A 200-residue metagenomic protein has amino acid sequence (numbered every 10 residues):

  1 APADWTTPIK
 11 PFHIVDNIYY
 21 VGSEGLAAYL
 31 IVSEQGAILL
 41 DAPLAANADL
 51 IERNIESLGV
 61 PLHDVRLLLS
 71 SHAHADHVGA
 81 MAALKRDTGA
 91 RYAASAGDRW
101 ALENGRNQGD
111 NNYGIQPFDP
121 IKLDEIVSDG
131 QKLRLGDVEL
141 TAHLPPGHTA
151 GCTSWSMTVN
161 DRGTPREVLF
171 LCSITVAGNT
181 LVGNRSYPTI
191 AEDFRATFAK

Functional and structural regions predicted by a protein language model:
A1-K10, Q108-N112: Short, basic/low-complexity N-terminal boundary segments at the transition from targeting/disordered tails
D4-L58, L62, W155-V176: Conserved beta-strand hairpin/beta-sheet module of binuclear metal-dependent hydrolase folds, prominently
D4-W5, G22-E24, P117-D119, D124-I126 (+1 more regions): Short solvent-exposed loop/turn micro-motifs enriched in small/polar/acidic residues
N17, I31, D41, I51 (+7 more regions): Divalent metal-coordination and catalytic microenvironments
I18, A46-D49, E56-K132, N160: Active-site HxH/HxHxD metal-binding segment of metal-dependent hydrolases
Y20, L30-V32, I38-L40, R66-S70 (+5 more regions): Structural recognition of the beta-strand scaffold that forms the well-ordered cores of secreted hydrolase catalytic
L26-A28, Q131-R134: A short acidic, often aromatic-flanked loop/helix-cap motif at beta-alpha or helix-coil junctions that lines enzyme
A37, P43-A46, I115, K122-L123 (+2 more regions): Metallo-beta-lactamase
